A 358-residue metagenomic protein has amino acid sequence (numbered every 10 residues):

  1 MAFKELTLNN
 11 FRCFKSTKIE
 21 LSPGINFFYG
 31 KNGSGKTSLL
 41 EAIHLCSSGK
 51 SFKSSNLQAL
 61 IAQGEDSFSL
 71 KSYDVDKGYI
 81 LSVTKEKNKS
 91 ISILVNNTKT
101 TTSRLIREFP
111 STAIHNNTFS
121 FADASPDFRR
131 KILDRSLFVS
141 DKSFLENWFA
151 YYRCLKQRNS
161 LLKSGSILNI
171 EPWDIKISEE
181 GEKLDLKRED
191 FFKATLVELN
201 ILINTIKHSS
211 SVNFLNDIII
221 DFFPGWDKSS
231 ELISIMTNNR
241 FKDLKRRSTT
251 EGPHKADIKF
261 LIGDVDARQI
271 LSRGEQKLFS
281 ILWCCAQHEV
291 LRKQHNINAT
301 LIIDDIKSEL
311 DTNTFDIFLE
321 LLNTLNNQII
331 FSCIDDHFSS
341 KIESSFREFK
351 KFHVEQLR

Functional and structural regions predicted by a protein language model:
M1-A2, Q63-F68, K85-S90, P253-I258 (+1 more regions): A short, compositionally biased
M1-K31, L168-T300, E309, N313 (+3 more regions): Conserved NTPase motor "head" modules and their coupling/switch loops across ABC/AAA+ ATPases, GTPases, and GHKL ATPases
F11, K15-L94, G165, N169 (+2 more regions): Conserved P-loop NTP-binding catalytic core
S47-F128, L137-S140, F144, N200 (+1 more regions): Nucleotide-state sensing region of NTPase/ATPase domains
Y79, S120-S209, F223: An accessory alpha-helical subdomain
D304-I306: Walker B catalytic acidic pair
S332-I334: H-loop/switch region of ABC-family ATPase nucleotide-binding domains
F352-R358: Conserved P-loop NTPase catalytic core
